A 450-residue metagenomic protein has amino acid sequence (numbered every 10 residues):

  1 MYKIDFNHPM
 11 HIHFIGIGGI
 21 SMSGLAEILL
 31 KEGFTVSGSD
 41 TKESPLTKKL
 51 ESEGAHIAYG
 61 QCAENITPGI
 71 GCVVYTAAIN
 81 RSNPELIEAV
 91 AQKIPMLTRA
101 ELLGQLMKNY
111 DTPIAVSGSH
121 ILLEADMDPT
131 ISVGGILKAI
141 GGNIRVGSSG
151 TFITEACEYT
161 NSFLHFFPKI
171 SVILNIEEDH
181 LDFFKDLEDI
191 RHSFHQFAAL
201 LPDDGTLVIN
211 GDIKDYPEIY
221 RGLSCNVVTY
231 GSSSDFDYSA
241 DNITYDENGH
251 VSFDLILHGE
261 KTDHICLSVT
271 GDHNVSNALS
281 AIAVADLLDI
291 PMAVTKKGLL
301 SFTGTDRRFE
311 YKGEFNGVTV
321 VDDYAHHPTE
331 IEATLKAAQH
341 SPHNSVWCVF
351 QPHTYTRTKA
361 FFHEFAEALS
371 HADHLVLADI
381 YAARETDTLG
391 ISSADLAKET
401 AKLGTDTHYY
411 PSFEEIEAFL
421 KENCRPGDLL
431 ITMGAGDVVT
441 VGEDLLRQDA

Functional and structural regions predicted by a protein language model:
M1-P45, E51-A55, G69, V73 (+7 more regions): ATP-dependent carboxylate-amine ligase
F14, L103-I136: Walker A (P-loop) phosphate-binding motif
S37-S39, M127-V133, Y230-S232: Conserved RecA-like helicase motor-core motifs
T47-E51, N65-Y75, I79-T98, G104 (+4 more regions): Acidic, Mg2+-coordinating active-site environments of NTP-dependent enzymes
S52-G60, P95-E101, V133-A139, F152-C157 (+4 more regions): Short gly/ser/thr-rich secondary-structure transition/capping motifs
A78-N80, I121, E158-N161, E178-D179 (+4 more regions): Short glycine-rich anion-binding loops that position phosphate/pyrophosphate groups of nucleotides and phosphorylated
T151-Y159, V320-A325: Switch II (G3) loop of P-loop NTPases
